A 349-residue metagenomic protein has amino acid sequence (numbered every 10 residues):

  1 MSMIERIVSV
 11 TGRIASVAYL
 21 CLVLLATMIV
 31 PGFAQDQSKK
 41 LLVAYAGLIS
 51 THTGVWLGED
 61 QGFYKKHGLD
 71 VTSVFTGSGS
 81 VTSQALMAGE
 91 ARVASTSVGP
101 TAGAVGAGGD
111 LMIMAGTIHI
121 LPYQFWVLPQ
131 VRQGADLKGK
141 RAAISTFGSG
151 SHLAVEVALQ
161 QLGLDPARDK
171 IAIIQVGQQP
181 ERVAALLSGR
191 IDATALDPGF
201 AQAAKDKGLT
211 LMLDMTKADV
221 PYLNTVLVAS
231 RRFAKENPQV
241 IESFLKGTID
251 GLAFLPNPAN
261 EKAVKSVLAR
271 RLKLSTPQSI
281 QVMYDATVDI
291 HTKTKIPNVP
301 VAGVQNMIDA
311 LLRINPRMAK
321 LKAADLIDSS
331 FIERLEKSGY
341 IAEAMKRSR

Functional and structural regions predicted by a protein language model:
M1-R13: N-terminal secretory signal peptides that target proteins for export/translocation
A15-M28: Bacterial N-terminal signal peptides
V30-A34: Sec/Tat signal peptide C-region and signal peptidase I cleavage site
Q35-S188, D192-P198, M212-M215, V220-P221: Short, glycine-/small- and polar/acidic-enriched structural segments that line small-molecule recognition paths
G99-P100, P180-K273: Pocket-lining segment of extracytoplasmic ligand-binding domains
K235-K320: Secondary-structure end/capping motifs
I308-R349: Conserved C-terminal helix/tail region of periplasmic/extracytoplasmic solute-binding proteins
